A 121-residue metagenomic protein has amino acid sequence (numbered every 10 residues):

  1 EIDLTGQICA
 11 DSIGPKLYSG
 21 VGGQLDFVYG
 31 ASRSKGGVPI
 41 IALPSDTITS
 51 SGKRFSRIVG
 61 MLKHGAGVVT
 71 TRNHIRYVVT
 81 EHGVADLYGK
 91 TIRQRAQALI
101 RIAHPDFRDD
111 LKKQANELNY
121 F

Functional and structural regions predicted by a protein language model:
E1-F121: Conserved phosphate- and dinucleotide-binding cores of soluble alpha/beta proteins, encompassing both enzyme active
